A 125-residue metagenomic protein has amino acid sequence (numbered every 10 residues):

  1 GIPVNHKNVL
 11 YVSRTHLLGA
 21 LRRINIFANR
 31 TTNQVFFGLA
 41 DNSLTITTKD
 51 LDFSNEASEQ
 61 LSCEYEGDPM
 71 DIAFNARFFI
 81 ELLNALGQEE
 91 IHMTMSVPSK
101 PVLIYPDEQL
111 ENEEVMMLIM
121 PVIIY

Functional and structural regions predicted by a protein language model:
G1-P3: Basic, Lys/Arg-rich DNA-contacting stretches centered on the C-terminal catalytic core of tyrosine recombinase systems
N5-Y125: DNA polymerase processivity clamps
